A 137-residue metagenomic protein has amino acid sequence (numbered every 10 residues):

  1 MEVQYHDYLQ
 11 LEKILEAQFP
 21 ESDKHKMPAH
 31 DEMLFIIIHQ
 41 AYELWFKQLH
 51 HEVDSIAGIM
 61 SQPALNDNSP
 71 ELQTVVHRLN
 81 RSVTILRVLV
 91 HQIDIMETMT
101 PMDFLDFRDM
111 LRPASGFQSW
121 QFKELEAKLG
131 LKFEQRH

Functional and structural regions predicted by a protein language model:
M1-H137: Surface-exposed peri-terminal alpha-helical interaction modules
